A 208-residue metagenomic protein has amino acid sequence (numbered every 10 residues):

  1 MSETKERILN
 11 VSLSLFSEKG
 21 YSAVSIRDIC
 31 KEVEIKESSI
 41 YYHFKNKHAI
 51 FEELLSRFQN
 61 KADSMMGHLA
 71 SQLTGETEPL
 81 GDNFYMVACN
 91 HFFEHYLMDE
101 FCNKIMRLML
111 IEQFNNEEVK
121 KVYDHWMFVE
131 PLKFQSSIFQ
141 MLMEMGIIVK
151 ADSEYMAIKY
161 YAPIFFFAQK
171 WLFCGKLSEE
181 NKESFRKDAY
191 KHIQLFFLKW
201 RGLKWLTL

Functional and structural regions predicted by a protein language model:
R7, L15-R57: Helix-turn-helix
V11-E18, Q72, I105-M109, P163-W171: Solvent-exposed, amphipathic alpha-helical segments
K45-A49, E53, L97-F101, F114 (+2 more regions): Residues in soluble alpha-helical coiled-coils and helical-bundle/repeat scaffolds
S56-M66: Short, basic, alpha-helical segments at the C-terminal edge of helix-turn-helix-like DNA-binding modules
D63, M98, I105-L110, F114-E144 (+1 more regions): Amphipathic alpha-helical packing segments from all-alpha helical-bundle domains
G67-C102, S153-Y160, R186: Hydrophobic alpha-helical connector segments
C89-F92, M106-L110, Y160, I164 (+1 more regions): Short alpha-helical scaffolding segments that buttress acidic/His motifs in well-ordered protein cores
K121, V129, F139-Q194, L206-L208: Hydrophobic/aromatic-rich alpha-helical bundle segments in the mid-to-C-terminal region
